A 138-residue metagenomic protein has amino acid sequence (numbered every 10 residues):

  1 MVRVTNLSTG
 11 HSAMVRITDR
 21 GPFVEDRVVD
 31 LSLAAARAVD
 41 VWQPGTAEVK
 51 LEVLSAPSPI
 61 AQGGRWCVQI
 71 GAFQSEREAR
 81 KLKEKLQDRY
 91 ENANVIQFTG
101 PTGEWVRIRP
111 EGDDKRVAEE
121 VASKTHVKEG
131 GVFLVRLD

Functional and structural regions predicted by a protein language model:
M1-P57: Solvent-exposed, well-ordered loop and adjacent helix/strand elements within mature globular domains that form
V4, V68-I70, I108: A short beta-strand micro-motif
G10-S12, V24-V28, P44-E48, G63-R65 (+3 more regions): Extracytoplasmic
T18, E52-L54, G71, I96-F98 (+1 more regions): A structural detector for beta-sheet-dominated domains
S58-A61, T99: Short boundary motifs at domain starts and secondary-structure transition points
Q62-A72: Short glycine-/aliphatic-rich beta-strand segments at the starts of folded cytosolic domains
Q74-D138: Extracytoplasmic
